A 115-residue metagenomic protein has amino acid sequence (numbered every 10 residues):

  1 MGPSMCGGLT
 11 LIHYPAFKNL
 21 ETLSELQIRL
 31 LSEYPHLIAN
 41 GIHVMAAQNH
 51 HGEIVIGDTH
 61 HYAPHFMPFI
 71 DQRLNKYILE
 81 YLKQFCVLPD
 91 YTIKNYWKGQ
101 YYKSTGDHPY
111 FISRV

Functional and structural regions predicted by a protein language model:
M1-N95, Y101-V115: Active-site substrate-recognition segment that forms the wall of the catalytic cavity or substrate channel
